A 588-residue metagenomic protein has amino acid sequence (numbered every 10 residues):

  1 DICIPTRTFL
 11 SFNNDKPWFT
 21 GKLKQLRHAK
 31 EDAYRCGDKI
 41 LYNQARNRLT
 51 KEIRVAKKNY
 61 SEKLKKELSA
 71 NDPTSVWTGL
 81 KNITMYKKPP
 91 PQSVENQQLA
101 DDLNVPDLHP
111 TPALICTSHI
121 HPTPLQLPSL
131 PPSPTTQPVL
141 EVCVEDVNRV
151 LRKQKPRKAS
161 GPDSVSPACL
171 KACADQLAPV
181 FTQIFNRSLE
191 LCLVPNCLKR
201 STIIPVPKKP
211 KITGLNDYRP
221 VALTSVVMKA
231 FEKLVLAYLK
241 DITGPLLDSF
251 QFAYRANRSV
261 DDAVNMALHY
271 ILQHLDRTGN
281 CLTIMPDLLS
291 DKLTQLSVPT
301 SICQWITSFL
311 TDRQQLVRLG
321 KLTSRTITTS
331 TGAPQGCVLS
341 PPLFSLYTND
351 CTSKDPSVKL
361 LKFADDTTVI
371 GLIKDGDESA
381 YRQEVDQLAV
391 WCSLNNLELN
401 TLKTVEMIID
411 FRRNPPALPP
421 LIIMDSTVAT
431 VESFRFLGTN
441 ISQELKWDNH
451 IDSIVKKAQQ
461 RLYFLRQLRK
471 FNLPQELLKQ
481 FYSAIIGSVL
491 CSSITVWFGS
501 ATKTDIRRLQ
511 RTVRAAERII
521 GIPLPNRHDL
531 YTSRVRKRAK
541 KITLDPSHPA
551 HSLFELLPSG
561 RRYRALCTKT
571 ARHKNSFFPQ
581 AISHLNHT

Functional and structural regions predicted by a protein language model:
D1, D425-T495: Basic, alpha-helical interaction scaffolds
D1-P91, S483-I522: Arg/Lys-enriched, amphipathic patches
T8, N14, K22, P73-N216 (+9 more regions): Surface-exposed loop/turn segments and immediately adjacent short secondary-structure elements within folded domains
K30, L49, L80, D107 (+25 more regions): Mobile genetic element proteins and their domesticated derivatives, centered on retroelements and DNA transposons
V235-Q251, P341-I370, V489: Active-site palm subdomain of RNA-directed nucleic acid polymerases
M285-L296, T367-S393: Catalytic palm subdomain of template-directed nucleic-acid polymerases, centered on the conserved carboxylate motif
G320, L397-S433: Short, conserved micro-motifs composed of acidic
G499, T504-T588: Short linear motifs embedded in intrinsically disordered, charge-biased segments
